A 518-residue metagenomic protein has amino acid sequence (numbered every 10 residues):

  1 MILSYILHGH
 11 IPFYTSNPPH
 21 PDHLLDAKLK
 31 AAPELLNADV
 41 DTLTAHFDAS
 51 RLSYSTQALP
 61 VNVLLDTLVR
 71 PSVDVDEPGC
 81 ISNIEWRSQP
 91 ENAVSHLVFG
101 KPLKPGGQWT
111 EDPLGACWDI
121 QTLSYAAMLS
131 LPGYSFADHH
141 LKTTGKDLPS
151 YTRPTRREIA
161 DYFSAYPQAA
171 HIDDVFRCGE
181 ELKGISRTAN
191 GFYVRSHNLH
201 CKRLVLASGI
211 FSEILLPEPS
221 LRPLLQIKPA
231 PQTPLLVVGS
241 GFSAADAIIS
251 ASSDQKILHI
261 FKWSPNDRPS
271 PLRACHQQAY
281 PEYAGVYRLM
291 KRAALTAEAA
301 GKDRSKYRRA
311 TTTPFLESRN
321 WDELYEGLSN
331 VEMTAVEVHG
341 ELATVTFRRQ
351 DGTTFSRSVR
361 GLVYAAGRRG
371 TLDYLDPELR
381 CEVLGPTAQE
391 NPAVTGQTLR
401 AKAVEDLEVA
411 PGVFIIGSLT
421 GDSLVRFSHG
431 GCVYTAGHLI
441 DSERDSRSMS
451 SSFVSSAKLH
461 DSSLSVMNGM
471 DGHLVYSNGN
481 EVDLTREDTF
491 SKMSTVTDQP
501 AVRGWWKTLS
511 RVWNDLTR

Functional and structural regions predicted by a protein language model:
M1-P102, Q108, P149-R518: Flavin (primarily FAD) cofactor-binding/catalytic cores of flavoenzymes
D112-P149: Flavin (FAD/FMN) cofactor-binding and adjacent substrate-gating region of FAD-dependent oxidoreductase domains
